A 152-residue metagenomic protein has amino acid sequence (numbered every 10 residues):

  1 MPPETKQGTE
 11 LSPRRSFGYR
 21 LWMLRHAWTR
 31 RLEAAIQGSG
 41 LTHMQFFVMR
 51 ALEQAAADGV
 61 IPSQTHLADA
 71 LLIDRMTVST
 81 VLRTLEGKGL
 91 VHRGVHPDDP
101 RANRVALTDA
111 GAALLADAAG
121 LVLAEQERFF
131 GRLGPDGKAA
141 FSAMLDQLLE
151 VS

Functional and structural regions predicted by a protein language model:
M1-S39: N-terminal leader segment of winged-helix/HTH proteins
E4, T29, I61, R83-D146: Charged, amphipathic alpha-helical coiled-coil/dimerization segments
R20, Q45-A51, D69-A70, T77-G87 (+3 more regions): Residue-level recognition of specific faces of alpha-helices
W22-A34, F47, H66, S79-T84 (+4 more regions): A structural preference for long, well-packed, hydrophobic secondary-structure segments
H26, R30-T77: N-terminal helix-turn-helix DNA-binding core of bacterial DNA-binding proteins
D58, E150-V151: Short, charged, intrinsically disordered terminal tails
A139, V151-S152: Short amphipathic alpha-helical interaction elements located at domain edges and within/adjacent to intrinsically
